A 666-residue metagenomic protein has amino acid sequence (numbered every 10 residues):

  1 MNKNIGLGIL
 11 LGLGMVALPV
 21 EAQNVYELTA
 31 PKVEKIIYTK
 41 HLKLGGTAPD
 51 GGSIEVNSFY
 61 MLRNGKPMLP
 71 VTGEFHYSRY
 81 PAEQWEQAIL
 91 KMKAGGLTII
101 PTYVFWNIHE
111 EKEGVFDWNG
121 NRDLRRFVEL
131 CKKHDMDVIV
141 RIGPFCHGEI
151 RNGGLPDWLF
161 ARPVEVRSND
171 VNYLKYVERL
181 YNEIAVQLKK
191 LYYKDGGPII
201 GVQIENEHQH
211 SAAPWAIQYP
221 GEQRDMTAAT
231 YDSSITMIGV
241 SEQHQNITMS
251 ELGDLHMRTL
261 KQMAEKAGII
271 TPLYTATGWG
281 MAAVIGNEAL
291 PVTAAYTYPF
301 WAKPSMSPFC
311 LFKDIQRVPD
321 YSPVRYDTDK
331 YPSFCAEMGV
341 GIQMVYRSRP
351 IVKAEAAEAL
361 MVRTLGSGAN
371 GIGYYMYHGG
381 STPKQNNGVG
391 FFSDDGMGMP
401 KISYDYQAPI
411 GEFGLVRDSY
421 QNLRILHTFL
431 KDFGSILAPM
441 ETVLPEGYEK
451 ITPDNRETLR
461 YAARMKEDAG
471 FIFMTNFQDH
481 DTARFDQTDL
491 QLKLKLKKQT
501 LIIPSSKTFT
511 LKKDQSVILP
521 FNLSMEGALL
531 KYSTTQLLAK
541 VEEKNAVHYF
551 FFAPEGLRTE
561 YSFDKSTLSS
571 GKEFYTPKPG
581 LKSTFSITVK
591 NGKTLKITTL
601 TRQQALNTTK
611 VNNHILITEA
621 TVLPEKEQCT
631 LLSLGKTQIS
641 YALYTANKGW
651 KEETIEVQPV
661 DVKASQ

Functional and structural regions predicted by a protein language model:
M1-N24: Bacterial Sec-dependent N-terminal signal peptides
Q23-I99: N-terminal carbohydrate-binding accessory modules
N24-E27, G45-G46, Y420-Q666: Non-catalytic C-terminal accessory domains or segments of carbohydrate-active enzymes
W85-G153, D157-W158, K261, E265: Aromatic-lined substrate-binding rim segments of carbohydrate-active enzymes
R141-G143, Y193-N206, H256-G286, Y331-A336 (+3 more regions): Aromatic-lined carbohydrate-recognition surfaces of secreted/lumenal glycan-active proteins
C146-L188, C335: Active-site-adjacent "subsite" loops/lids of carbohydrate-active enzymes
Y176-T275, W279: Active-site neighborhood of glycoside hydrolase catalytic domains
D254, T259-T275, P304-M397, M465-E467 (+1 more regions): Catalytic-core region of carbohydrate-active enzymes that cleave or remodel glycosidic bonds
